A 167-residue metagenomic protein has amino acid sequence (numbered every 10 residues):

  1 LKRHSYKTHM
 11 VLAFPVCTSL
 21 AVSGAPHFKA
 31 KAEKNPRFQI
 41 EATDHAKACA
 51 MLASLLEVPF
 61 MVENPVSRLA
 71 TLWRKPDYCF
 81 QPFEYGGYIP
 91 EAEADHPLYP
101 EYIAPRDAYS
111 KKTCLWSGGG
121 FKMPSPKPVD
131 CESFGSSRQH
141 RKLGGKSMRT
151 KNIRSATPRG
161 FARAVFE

Functional and structural regions predicted by a protein language model:
L1-T8, C17-E167: Class I S-adenosyl-L-methionine
L12: A conserved beta-strand element that flanks and buttresses the S-adenosyl-L-methionine
